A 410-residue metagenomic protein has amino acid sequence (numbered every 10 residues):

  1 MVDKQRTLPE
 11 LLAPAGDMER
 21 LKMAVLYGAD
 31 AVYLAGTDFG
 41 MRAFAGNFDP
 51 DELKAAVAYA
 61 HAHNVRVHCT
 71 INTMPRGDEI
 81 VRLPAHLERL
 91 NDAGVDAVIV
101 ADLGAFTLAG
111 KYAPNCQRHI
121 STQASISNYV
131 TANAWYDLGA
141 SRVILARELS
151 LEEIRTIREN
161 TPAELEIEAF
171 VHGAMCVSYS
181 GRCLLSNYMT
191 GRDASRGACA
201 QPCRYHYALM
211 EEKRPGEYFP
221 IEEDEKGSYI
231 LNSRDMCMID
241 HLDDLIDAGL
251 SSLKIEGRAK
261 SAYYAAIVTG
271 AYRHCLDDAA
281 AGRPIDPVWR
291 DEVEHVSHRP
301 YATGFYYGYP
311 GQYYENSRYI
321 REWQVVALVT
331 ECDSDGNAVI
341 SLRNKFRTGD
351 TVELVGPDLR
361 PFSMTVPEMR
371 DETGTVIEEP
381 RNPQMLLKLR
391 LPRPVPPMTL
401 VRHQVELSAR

Functional and structural regions predicted by a protein language model:
M1-L26, A31-L34, D38, H63-T73 (+6 more regions): Surface-exposed amphipathic alpha-helical tracts and adjacent flexible/coil segments at the periphery of soluble enzymes
F39-M41, A58-H61: Long C-terminal interaction/binding lobes of large macromolecular proteins
A45-K54: Aromatic- and glycine-enriched glycan-recognition loops and surfaces that form the carbohydrate-binding subsites
C69-T70, V100, I120-T122: Short beta-strand elements of ligand-binding domains
V81, C116-S127: Gly/Gly-Pro- and Ser/Thr-rich, intrinsically disordered tail segments characteristic of DNA damage-repair and tolerance
G104-A105: Alpha-helix capping/helix-boundary segments
A113: Conserved phosphotransfer cores of two-component systems
